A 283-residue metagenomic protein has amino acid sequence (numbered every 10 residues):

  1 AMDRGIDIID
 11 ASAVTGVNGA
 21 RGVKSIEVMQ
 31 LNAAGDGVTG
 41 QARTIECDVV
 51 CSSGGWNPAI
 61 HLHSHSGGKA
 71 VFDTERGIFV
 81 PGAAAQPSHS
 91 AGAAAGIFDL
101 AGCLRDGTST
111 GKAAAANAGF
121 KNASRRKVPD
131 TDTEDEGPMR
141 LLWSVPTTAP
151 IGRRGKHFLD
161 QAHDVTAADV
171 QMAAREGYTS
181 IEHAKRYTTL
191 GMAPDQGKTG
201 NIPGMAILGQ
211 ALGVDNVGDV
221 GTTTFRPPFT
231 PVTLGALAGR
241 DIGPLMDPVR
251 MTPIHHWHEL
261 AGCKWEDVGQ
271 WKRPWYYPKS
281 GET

Functional and structural regions predicted by a protein language model:
A1-H256: Residues forming the flavin
D247-T283: N- or domain-start disorder-to-order transition segments that initiate the globular core
